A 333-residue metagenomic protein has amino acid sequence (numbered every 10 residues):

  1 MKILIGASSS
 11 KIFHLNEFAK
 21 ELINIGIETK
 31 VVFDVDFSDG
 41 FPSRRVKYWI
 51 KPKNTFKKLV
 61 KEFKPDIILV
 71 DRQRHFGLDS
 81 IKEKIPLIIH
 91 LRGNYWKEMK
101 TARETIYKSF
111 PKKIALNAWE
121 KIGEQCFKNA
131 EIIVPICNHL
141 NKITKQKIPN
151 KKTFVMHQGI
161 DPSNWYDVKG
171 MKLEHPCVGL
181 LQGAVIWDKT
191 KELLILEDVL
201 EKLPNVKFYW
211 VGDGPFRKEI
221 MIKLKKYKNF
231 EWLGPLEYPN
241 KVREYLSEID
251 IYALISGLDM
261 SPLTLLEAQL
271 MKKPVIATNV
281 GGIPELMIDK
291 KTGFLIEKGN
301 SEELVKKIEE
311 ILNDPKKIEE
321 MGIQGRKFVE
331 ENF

Functional and structural regions predicted by a protein language model:
L4, V134, G170-K191, E197-E201 (+1 more regions): Conserved donor-binding/catalytic core segment of Leloir-type glycosyltransferases
F37-P42, I89-K121, E174: Acceptor-binding helix/loop patch of EC 2.4 sugar-transfer enzymes, predominantly nucleotide-sugar-dependent
N54, K58, F110-I133: Membrane-proximal helix-turn-helix segments that form the acceptor-binding/catalytic region of lipid-linked
K218-P239: Nucleotide-activated donor-binding/catalytic signature segment of Leloir-type glycosyltransferases, i.e., the conserved
G257: Aromatic "clamp/platform" in nucleotide-sugar-dependent glycosyltransferases that forms part of the donor/acceptor
P274-A277: Short hydrophobic beta-strand element within catalytic cores of glycosyltransferases and related nucleotide-activated
D289-K290, F294-S301, E310-K316: Conserved acidic donor-binding segment of nucleotide-sugar-dependent glycosyltransferases
E303, E310, K317-N332: A short, well-ordered alpha-helix in the C-terminal region of glycosyltransferases
